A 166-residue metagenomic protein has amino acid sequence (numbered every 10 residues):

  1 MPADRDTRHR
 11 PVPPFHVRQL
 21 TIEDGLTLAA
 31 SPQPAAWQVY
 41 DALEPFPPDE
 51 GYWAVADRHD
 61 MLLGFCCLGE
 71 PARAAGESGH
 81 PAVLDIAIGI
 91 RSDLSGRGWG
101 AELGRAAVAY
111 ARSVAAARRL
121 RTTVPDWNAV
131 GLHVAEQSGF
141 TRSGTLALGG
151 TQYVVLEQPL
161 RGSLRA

Functional and structural regions predicted by a protein language model:
M1-I22, Q158-A166: Conserved N-terminal entry element of GNAT/NAT acetyltransferase domains
I22-D93, Y110, V114, P159-G162: Acetyl-CoA-dependent GNAT
E70-R73, T123, G139-V155: Conserved catalytic-core motifs of GNAT/GCN5-like acyltransferases
A82-L84, R118, T145-A166: C-terminal "cap" of GNAT-fold acetyltransferases
L94, G98-A107: Conserved acetyl-CoA pyrophosphate-binding loop and the N-cap/start of the following alpha-helix in GNAT-like
A101, D126-G144: Conserved active-site alpha-helix within GNAT-family acetyltransferase domains
S113-T123: Conserved GNAT acetyl-CoA-binding A-motif
